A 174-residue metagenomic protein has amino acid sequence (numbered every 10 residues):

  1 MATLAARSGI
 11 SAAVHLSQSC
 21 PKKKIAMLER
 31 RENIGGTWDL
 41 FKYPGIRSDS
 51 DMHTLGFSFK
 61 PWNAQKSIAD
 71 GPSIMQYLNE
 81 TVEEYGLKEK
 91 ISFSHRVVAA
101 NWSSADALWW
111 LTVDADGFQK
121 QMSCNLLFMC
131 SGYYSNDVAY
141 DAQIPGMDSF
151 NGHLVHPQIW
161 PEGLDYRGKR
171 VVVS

Functional and structural regions predicted by a protein language model:
T3, G9-C20, I159-S174: Rossmann-like dinucleotide/flavin-binding elements
I10, I34-G35, D137: Catalytic P-loop NTPase motifs of RecA-like helicase/translocase cores
V14-H15, D39-L40, A139-Q143: Short amphipathic alpha-helical segments
A26: Conserved beta-strand positions in the Rossmann-like core of class I SAM-dependent methyltransferases
R30-E80: Glycine-rich active-site loop/strand segments that organize a redox cofactor
R47-S48, E84-G86, I144-S149: Short, conserved catalytic or adaptor-binding loops enriched in Gly and charged residues
G56-Q65, D70, I74, S131-S174: Glycine-rich dinucleotide-binding loop and its adjacent helix/turn
Q65-S135: Feature captures the FAD/FMN-dependent oxidoreductase FAD-binding
